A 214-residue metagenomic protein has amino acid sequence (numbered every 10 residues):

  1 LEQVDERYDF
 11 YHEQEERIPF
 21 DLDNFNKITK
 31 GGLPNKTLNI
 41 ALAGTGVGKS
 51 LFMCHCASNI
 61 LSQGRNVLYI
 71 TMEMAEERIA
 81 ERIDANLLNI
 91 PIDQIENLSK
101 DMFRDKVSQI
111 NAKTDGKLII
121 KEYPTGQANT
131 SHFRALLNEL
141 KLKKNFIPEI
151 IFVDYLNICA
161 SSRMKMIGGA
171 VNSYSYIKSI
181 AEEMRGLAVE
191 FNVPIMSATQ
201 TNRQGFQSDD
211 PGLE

Functional and structural regions predicted by a protein language model:
L1-N35, I110-L118: Core recognition of P-loop NTPase motor domains used across DNA-transaction enzymes
F20, K27-T29, N59-I147: Cytosolic-facing regulatory segments adjacent to core modules
K27, G46, S175-E214: Phosphate-binding/switch region of NTP-binding enzymes
P34-N39, R65: Pre-Walker A (Motif I) flank of P-loop NTPase domains
L42-A43: The Walker A (P-loop) glycine that initiates the GxxxxGKT/S ATP-binding motif of P-loop NTPases
K49: Conserved lysine of the Walker
F52, C56: Hydrophobic positions on the alpha1 helix immediately C-terminal to the Walker A/P-loop
I119-L187: Phosphate-binding/switch loop-helix module in NTP-utilizing enzymes
